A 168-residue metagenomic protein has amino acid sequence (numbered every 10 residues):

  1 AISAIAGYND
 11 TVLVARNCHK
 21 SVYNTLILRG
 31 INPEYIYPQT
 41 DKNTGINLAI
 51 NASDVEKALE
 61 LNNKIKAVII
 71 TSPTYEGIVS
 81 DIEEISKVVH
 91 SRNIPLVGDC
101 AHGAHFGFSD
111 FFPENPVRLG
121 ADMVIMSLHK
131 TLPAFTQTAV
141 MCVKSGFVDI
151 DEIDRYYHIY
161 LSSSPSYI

Functional and structural regions predicted by a protein language model:
A1-I168: Conserved PLP-enzyme active-site core in the AAT-like
